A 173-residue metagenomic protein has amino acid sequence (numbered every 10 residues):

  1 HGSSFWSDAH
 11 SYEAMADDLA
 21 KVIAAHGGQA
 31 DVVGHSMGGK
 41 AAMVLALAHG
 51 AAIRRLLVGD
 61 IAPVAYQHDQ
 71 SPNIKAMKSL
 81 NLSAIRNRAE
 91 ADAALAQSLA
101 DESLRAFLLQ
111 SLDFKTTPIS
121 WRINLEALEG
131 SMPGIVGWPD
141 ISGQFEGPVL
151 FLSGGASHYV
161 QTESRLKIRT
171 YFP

Functional and structural regions predicted by a protein language model:
H1, K40, V64, Y159: Active-site loop signature of alpha/beta-hydrolase-fold enzymes
H1-V33: Active-site loop/oxyanion-hole signature of alpha/beta-hydrolase fold enzymes
S3-A9, Q67-Q70, T162-E163: Conserved catalytic-core motifs of eukaryotic protein kinase domains, centered on the activation segment
G34, G38, A42: Gly/Ala-rich beta-loop-alpha elbow adjacent to hydrolase catalytic centers
M43-A48, A52-R88: Flexible "cap/lid" loop of the alpha/beta hydrolase fold
H68, S83-I135, P139: Conserved alpha/beta-hydrolase catalytic His-Asp/Glu region
T116-F172: Conserved serine/cysteine hydrolase catalytic core
